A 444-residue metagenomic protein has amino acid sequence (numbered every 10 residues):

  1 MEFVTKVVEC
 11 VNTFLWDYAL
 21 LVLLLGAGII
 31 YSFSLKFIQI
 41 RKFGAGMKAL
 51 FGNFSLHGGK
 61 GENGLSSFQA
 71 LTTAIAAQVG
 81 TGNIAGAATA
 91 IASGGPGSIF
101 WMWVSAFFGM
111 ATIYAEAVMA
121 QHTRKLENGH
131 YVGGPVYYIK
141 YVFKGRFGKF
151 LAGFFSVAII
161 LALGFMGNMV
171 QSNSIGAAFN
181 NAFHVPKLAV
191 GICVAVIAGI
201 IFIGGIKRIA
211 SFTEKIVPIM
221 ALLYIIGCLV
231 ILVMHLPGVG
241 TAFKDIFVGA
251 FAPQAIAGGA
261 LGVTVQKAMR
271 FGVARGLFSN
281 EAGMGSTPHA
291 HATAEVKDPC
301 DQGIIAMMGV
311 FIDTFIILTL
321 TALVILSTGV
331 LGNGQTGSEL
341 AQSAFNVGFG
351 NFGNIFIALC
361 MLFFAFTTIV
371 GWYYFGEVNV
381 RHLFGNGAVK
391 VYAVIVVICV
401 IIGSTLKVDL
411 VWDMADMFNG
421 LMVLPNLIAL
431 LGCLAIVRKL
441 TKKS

Functional and structural regions predicted by a protein language model:
M1-A77, T81, A92-G97, G109 (+3 more regions): N-terminal alpha-helical transmembrane segments of multi-pass membrane transport and channel/translocase proteins
F3-V4, S34-Q39, G82-A87, G164-I175 (+5 more regions): Transmembrane helix-loop junctions in multi-pass membrane proteins
L23-I30, S34-M47, F155, S172-F179 (+4 more regions): Membrane-interface loop-to-helix entry segments
Y31-S32, S105-G129, V136, K140-N173 (+3 more regions): Helix-loop-helix module between adjacent transmembrane segments
F37-L65, T89-I99, A111-R146, L331-G348 (+2 more regions): Flexible loop linkers connecting adjacent transmembrane helices in multi-pass alpha-helical membrane transporters
G58-S93, H122, N128-V136, K140-V142 (+2 more regions): Alpha-helical membrane segments and immediately flanking helix-loop junctions that form or couple to the substrate/ion
F108-E116, I192-I206, V217-P237, R270 (+3 more regions): Selective recognition of specific alpha-helical transmembrane segments in multi-pass small-molecule
Y114-T123, N128, L229-D245, P253 (+3 more regions): Extracellular/periplasmic helix-exit of transmembrane alpha-helices
